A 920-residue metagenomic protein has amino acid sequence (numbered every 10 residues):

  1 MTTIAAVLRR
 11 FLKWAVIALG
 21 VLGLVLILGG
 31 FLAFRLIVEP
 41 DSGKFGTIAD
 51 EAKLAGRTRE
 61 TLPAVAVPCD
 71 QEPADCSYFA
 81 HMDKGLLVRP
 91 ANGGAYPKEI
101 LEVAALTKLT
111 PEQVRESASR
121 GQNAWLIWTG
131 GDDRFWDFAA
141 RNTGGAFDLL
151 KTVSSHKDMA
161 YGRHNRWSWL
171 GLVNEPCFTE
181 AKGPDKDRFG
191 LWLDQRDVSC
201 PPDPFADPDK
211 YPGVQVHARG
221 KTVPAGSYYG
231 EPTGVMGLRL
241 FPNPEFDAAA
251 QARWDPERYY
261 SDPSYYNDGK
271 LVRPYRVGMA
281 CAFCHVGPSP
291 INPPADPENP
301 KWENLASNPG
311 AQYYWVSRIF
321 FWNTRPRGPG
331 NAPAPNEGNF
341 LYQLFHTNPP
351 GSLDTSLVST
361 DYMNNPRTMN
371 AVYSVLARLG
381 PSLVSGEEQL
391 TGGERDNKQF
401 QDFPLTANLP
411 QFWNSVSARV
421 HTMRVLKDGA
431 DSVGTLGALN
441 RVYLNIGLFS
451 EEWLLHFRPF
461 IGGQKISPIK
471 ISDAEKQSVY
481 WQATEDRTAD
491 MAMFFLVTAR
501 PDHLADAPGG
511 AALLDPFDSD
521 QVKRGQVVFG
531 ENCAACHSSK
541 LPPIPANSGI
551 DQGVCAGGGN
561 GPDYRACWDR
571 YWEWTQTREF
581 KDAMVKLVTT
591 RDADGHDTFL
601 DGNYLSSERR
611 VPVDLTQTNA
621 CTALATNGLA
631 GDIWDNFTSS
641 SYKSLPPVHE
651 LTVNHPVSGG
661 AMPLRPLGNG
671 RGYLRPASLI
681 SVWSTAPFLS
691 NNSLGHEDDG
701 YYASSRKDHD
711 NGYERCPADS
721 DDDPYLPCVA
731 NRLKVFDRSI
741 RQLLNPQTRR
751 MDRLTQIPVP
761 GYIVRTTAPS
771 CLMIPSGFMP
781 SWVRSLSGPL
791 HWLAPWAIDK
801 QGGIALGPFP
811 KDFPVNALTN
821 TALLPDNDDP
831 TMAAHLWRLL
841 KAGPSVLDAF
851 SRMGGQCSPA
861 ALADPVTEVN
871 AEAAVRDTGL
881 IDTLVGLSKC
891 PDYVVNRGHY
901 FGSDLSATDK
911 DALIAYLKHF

Functional and structural regions predicted by a protein language model:
M1-T2, V588: Intrinsically disordered/low-complexity terminal segments and short unstructured peptides
T2-P40: N-terminal type II signal-anchor transmembrane helix that functions as the membrane-insertion/stop-transfer segment
F34-G530, A535-S548, Q552-C555, G561-L674 (+4 more regions): Extended surface/linker regions that mediate inter-domain or inter-protein docking in multi-component redox
P300, H696-E697: Glycine-rich, phosphate-binding/catalytic loops in enzymes
D699-S705: C-terminal/domain-terminus segments
S705-K707, N711-E714, A718: An exposed acidic His-Trp-rich patch
